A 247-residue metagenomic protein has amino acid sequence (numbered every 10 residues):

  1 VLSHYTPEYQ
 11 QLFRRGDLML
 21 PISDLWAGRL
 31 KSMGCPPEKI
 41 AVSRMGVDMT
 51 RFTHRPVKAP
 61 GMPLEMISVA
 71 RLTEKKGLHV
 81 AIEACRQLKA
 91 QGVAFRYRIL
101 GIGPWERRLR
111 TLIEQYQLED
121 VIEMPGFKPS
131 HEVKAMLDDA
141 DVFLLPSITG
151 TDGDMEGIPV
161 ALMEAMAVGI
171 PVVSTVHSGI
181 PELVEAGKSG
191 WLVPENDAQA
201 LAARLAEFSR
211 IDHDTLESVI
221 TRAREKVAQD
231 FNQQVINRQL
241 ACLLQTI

Functional and structural regions predicted by a protein language model:
L25, G46: Carbohydrate-associated surface elements
L64-Q87, V93, P104-T111, Q199: A conserved mid-protein helix/loop that constitutes part of the nucleotide-sugar donor-binding site
R110-H131: Nucleotide-activated donor-binding/catalytic signature segment of Leloir-type glycosyltransferases, i.e., the conserved
D138-D154, I170: Acidic donor-binding loop of glycosyltransferase active sites
L162, A167, P171-S174, V184: Short hydrophobic beta-strand element within catalytic cores of glycosyltransferases and related nucleotide-activated
S174-G187, W191-L192: Short acidic/histidine- and often glycine-rich active-site loop of Leloir-type glycosyltransferases that engages
A186-G187, W191-A198, E207-H213: Conserved acidic donor-binding segment of nucleotide-sugar-dependent glycosyltransferases
D214-D230: A short, well-ordered alpha-helix in the C-terminal region of glycosyltransferases
